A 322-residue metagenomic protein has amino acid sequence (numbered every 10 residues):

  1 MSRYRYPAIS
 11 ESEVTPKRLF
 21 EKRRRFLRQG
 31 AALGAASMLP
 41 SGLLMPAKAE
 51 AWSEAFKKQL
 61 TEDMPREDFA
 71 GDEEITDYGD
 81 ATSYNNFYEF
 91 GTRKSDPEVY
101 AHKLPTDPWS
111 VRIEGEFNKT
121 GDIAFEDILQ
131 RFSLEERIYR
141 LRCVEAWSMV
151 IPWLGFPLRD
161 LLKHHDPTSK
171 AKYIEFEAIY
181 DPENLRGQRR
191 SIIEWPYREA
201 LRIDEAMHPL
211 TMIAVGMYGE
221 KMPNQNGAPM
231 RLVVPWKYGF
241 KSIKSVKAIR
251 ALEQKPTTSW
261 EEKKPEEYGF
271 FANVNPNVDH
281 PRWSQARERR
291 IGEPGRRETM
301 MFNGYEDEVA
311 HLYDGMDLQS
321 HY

Functional and structural regions predicted by a protein language model:
M1-R25, S37, S41, A47-K48: N-terminal secretory signal peptides
R23-R24, R28, R231: Basic side chains
G30-M38: Sec-dependent signal peptide hydrophobic core
A31, K48-E50: Compositionally biased, intrinsically disordered low-complexity segments enriched in polar/proline residues
S41-G42, K58: Intrinsic-disorder/low-complexity peptide segments enriched for small residues
L44-M45, F132: A signal for specific C-terminal beta-sheet/loop modules enriched in small/flexible residues with GP/PG/PP motifs
W52-Y322: Structured, non-membrane catalytic/scaffold regions adjacent to prosthetic-group chemistry
